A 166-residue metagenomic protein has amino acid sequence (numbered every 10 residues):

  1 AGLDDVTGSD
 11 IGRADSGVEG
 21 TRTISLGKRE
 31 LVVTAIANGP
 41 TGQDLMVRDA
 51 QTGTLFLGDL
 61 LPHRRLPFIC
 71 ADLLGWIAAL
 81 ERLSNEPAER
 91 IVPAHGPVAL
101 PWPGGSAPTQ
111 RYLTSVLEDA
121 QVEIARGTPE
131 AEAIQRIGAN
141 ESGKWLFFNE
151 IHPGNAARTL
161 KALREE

Functional and structural regions predicted by a protein language model:
A1-I36, T41-G42, A50-Q51, L80 (+1 more regions): Metallo-beta-lactamase
V18, V47, D59, W76 (+2 more regions): Divalent metal-coordination and catalytic microenvironments
N38, G53, D59-L60, H95-P97: Active-site metal-binding loops of divalent metal-dependent hydrolases
Q43, P62, V98: Short active-site segment of divalent metal-dependent hydrolases/proteases that encodes the spacing between
P62-F68: Surface-exposed cleft-lining segments at the edges of enzyme active sites
H63, L73-L80: Pocket-lining segment of extracytoplasmic ligand-binding domains
I77-T128: Divalent-metal (often Zn2+) His-rich catalytic cores of metallo-beta-lactamase-fold enzymes
A125-E166: C-terminal regulatory/interaction regions
